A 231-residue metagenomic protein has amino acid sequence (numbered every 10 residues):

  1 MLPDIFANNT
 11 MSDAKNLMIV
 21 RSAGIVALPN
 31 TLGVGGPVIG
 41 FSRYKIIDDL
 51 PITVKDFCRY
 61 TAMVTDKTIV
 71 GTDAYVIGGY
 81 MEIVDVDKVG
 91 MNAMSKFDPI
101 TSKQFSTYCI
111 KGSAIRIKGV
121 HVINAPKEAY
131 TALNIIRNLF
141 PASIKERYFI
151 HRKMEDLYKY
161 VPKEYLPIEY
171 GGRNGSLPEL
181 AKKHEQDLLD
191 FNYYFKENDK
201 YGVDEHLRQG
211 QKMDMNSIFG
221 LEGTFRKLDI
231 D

Functional and structural regions predicted by a protein language model:
M1-D231: Basic, amphipathic alpha-helical/coil surface patches used to engage anionic, phosphate-bearing ligands and membranes
